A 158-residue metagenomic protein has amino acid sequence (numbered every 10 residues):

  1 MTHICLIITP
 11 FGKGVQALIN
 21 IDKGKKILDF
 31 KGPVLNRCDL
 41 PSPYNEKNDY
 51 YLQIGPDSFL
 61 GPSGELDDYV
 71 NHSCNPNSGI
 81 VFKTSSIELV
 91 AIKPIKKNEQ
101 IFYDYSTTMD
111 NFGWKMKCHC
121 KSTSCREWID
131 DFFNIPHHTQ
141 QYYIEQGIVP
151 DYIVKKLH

Functional and structural regions predicted by a protein language model:
M1-V81: Catalytic cores of histone-lysine modification enzymes
C74-H158: C-terminal SET catalytic tail plus cysteine-rich post-SET Zn-binding segment of SAM-dependent SET-domain
